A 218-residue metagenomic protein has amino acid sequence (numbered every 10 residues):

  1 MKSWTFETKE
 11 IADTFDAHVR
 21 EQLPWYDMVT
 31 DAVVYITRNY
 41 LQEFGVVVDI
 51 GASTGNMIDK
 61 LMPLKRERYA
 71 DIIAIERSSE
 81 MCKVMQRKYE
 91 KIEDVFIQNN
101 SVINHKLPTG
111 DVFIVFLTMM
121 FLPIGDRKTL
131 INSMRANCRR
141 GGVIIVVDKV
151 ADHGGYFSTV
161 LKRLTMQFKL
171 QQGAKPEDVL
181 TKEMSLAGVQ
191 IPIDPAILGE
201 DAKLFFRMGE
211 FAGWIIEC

Functional and structural regions predicted by a protein language model:
M1-T14: N-terminal, positively charged/glycine-rich alpha-helical extensions of SAM-dependent methyltransferases
W25-E43: Conserved alpha-helix/loop element of class I SAM-dependent methyltransferases that forms part of the SAM/SAH-binding
V48, T54-F96, S101-I103: Class I SAM-dependent methyltransferase SAM/SAH-binding core
N104-P108: Short conserved loop adjoining the S-adenosyl-L-methionine
I114: A conserved beta-strand element that flanks and buttresses the S-adenosyl-L-methionine
K128-R140: A short glycine-rich, Lys/Arg-flanked "PGG" loop and its adjoining helix->strand segment in the class I
G141-K149: Conserved beta-strand signature within the Rossmann-like core of class I S-adenosyl-L-methionine
K149-I197: C-terminal alpha-helical "lid/dimerization" subdomain adjacent to the S-adenosyl-L-methionine
